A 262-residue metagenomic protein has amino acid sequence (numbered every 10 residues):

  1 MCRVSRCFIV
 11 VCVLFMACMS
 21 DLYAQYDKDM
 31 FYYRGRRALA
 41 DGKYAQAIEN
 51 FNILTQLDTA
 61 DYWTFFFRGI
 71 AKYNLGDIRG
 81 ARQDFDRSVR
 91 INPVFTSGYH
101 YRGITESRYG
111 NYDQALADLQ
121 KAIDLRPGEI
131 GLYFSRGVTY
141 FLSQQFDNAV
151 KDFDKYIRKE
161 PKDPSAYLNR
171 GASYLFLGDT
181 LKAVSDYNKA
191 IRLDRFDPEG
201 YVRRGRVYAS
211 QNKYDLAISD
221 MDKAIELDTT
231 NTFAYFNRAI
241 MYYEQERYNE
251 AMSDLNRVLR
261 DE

Functional and structural regions predicted by a protein language model:
C2-S5, C18-E262: Alpha-helical tetratricopeptide repeat
I9-C18: Bacterial N-terminal signal peptides
